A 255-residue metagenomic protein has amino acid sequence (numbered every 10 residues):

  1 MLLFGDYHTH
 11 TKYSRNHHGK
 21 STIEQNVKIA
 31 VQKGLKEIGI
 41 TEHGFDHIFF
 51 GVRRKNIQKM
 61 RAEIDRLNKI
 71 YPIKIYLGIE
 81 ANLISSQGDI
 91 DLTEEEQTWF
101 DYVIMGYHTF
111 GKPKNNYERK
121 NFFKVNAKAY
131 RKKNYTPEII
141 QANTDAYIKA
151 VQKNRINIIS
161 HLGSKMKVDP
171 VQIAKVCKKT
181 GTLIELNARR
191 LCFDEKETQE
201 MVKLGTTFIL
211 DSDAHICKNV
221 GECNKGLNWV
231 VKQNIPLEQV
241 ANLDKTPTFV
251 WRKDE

Functional and structural regions predicted by a protein language model:
M1-K12, I23, L92-E95, N115 (+2 more regions): Charged catalytic cores and adjacent phosphate/nucleic-acid-binding surfaces used for phosphate/nucleic-acid chemistry
D6, I38-I48: Short, conserved active-site loops that position catalytic residues or coordinate cofactors/metal ions across diverse
H8, A30, E42, I75 (+5 more regions): Divalent metal-coordination and catalytic microenvironments
R15, D46-G51, K114, D213: A short acidic, helix-capping loop that chelates divalent metal ions and anchors anionic groups
R15-K20, F50-R54, V220-E222: Short, solvent-exposed loop/turn segments at secondary-structure boundaries
H17-E24, Q87-G88: Glycine-rich anion/phosphate-binding loops
T22-T41, A62-I70: Alpha-helical scaffold segments that flank or form the walls of functional sites
F50-K179, V231-Q233, T248, K253-E255: Extended substrate/RNA-proximal surfaces in nucleic-acid metabolism proteins
